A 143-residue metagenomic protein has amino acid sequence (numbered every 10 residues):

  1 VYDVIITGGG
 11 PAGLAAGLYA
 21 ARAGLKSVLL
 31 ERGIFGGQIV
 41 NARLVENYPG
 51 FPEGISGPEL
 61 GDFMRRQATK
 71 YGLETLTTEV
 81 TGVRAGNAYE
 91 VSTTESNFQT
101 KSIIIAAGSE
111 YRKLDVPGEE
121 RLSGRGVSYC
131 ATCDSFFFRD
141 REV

Functional and structural regions predicted by a protein language model:
V1-T7, A23, T75-R141: FAD-binding core/adjacent interface of flavoenzyme oxidoreductases
D3-L29: N-terminal Rossmann-like FAD-binding beta1-loop-alpha1 element of flavoenzymes
G10-A12, I34, S109-Y111: Residue-level detector of alpha-helix initiation sites
G17-L18, N41, D115-G118: Short amphipathic alpha-helical segments
L29-N41: N-terminal glycine-rich anion-binding loops that anchor highly charged ligand groups
R32, E53, T132: Short, conserved catalytic or interaction motifs in soluble domains
V40-N97: N-terminal Rossmann-like dinucleotide/flavin-binding domain of flavoprotein oxidoreductases that bind FAD/FMN
